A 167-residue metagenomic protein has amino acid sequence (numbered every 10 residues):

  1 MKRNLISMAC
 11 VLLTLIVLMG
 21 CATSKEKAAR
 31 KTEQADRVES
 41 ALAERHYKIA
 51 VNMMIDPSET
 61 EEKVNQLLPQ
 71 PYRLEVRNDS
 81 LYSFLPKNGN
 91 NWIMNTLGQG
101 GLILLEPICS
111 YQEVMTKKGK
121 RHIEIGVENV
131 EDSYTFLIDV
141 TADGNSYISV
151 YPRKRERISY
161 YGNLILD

Functional and structural regions predicted by a protein language model:
M1-V11: Bacterial N-terminal signal peptides that target proteins for export
V17-G20: C-terminal motif of bacterial Sec signal peptides marking the signal peptidase cleavage site
A22-K25: Bacterial signal peptide processing site
A41-D56: A short, Trp-centered hydrophobic/proline-enriched beta-strand micro-motif
H46, S80-Y82, N145: Structural motif
P57-P69: N-terminal post-signal-peptidase region of extra-cytosolic proteins
Q70-S110, V114-T116: Mid-length scaffold segments of soluble, non-membrane domains
E106-D167: Helix-rich interaction surfaces within compact, conserved domain-sized segments that mediate assembly or partner
